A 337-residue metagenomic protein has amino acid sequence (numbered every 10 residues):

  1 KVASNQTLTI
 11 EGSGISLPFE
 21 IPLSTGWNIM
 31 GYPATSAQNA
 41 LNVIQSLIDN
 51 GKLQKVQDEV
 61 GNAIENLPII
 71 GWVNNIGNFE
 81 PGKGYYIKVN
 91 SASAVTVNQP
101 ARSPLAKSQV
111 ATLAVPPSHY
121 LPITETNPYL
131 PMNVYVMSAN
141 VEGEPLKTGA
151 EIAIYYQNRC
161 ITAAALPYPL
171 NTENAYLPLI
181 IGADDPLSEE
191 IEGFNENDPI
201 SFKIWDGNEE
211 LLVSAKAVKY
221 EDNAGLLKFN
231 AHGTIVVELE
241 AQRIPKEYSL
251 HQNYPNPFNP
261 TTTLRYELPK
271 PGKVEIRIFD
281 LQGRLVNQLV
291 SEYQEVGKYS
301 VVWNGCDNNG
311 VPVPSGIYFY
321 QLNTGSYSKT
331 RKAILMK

Functional and structural regions predicted by a protein language model:
K1-L146, E151, Y156-V236: N-terminal exported-region signature
Y85, I152, F202, N253-N256 (+5 more regions): Terminal processing/anchoring signals of secreted or surface-associated proteins and related intramolecular
P104-P116, H232-Y254, P269, L285-V286: Residue-level detector of functionally pivotal "anchor" positions at catalytic/ligand-binding pockets or at interdomain
Y155, D280-L281, D307: Short, acidic, Ser/Thr-enriched surface-loop or helix-capping motifs
S214, Y327-R331: Extracellular and select intracellular beta-sandwich modules with Ser/Thr-enriched, small-residue motifs on
V218-E221, A333-K337: Short beta-strand edge segments in extracellular beta-sheet folds
E240-Y254, F258-F279, Q288-S291, S300-W303 (+1 more regions): Glycine-centered coil/turn sites that cap beta-strands in beta-rich domains
V290-G325: Short, surface-exposed loop/turn motifs with a glycine/proline- and acidic-biased composition
